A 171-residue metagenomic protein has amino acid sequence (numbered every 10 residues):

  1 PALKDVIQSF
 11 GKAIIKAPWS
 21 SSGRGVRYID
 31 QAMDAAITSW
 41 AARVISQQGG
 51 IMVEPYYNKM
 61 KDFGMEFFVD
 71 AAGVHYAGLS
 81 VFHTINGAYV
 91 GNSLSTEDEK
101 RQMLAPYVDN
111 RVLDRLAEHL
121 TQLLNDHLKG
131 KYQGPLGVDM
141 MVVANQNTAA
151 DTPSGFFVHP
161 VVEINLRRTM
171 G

Functional and structural regions predicted by a protein language model:
I7-Y28, G49-K59, V138, E163: ATP-grasp fold ATP-binding core
A13-T38, G64, N86-L104: Glycine-rich phosphate-binding loop of ATP-grasp-fold ATP-dependent ligases
I14, D30-N58, L123-H127: Conserved ATP-binding module of the ATP-grasp superfamily
W19, P55-M60, F67-A71, V81-H83 (+2 more regions): Short, flexible loop/turn elements at secondary-structure junctions
R27, F63-T84, V90-N92, H159-N165: Beta-strand scaffold of nucleotide-dependent catalytic cores
S46-G50, P55, Y76, Y89-G155: A long amphipathic alpha-helix within ATP-dependent nucleotide-binding catalytic cores
H127, R167-G171: Active-site "cap" helix and flanking loop/linker of ATP-utilizing ligase/carboxylase catalytic domains
